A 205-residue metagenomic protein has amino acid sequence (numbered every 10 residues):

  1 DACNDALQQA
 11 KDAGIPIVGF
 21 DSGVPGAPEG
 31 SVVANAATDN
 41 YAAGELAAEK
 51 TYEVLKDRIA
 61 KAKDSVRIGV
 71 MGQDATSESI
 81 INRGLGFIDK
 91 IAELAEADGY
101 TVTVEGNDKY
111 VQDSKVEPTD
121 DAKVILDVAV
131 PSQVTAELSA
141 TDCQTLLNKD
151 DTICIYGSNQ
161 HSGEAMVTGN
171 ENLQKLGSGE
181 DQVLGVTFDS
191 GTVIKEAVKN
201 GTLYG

Functional and structural regions predicted by a protein language model:
D1-G205: A residue-level marker of the well-folded mature domains of exported/periplasmic proteins
